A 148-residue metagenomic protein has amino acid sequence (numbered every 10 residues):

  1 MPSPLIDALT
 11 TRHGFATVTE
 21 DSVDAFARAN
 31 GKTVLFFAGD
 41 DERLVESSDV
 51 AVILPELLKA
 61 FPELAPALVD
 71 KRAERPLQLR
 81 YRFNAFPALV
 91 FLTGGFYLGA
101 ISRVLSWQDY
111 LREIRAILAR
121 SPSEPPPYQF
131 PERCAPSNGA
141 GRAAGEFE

Functional and structural regions predicted by a protein language model:
M1-T33, A38-L64, R72, Q78-A85 (+1 more regions): Non-globular targeting/processing and membrane-anchoring segments
L68: Conserved residues in the N-terminal Rossmann fold of short-chain dehydrogenase/reductase
